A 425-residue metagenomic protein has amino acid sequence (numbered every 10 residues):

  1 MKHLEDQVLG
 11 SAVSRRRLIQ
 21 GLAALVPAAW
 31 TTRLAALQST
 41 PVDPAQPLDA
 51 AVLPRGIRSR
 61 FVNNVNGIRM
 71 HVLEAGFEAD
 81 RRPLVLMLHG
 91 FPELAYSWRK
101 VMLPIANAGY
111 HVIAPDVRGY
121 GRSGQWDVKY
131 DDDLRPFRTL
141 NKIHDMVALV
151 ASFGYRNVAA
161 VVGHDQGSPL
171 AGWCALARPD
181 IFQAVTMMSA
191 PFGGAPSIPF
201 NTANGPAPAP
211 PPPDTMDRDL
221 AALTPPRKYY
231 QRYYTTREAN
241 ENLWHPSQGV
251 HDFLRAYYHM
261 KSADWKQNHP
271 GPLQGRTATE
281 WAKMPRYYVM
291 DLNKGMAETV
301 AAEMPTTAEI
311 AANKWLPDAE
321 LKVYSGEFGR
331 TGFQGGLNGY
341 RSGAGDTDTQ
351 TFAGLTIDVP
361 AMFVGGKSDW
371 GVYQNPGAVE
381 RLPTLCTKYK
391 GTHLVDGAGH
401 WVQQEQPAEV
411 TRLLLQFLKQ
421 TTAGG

Functional and structural regions predicted by a protein language model:
M1-V13, A24-V26: N-terminal secretory signal peptides
G10-I19, R118: Twin-arginine (Tat) signal peptide motif
A12, W30-P54, R58-N63: C-terminal segment of N-terminal export signals and the immediately downstream linker at the start of the mature
D43-S59, M70, G76-A79, L84 (+3 more regions): Flexible "cap/lid" subdomain of the alpha/beta-hydrolase fold that forms the substrate-access gate
V65-G67: Glycine-centered tight beta-turn/hairpin loop motif at sheet-sheet or coil-to-beta transitions
F77-W126, H164: Conserved HGGG/HGGXW glycine-rich cap/lid loop of the alpha/beta-hydrolase fold
F91, A95-W98, Q166, G172-W173 (+2 more regions): Signature tryptophan residues that serve as conserved aromatic anchors
H393-G425: Catalytic active-site module of serine/aspartate enzymes centered on a nucleophile-bearing elbow/loop
